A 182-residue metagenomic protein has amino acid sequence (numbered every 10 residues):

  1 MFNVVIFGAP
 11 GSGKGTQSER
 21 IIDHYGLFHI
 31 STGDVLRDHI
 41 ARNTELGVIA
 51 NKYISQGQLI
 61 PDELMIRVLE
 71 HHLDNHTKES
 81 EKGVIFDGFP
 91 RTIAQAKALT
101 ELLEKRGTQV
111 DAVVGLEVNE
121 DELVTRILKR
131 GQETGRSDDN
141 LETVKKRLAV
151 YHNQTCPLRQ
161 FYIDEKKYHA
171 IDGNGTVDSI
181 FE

Functional and structural regions predicted by a protein language model:
M1-E182: Glycine-rich phosphate-binding loop of ATP-dependent small-molecule kinases
